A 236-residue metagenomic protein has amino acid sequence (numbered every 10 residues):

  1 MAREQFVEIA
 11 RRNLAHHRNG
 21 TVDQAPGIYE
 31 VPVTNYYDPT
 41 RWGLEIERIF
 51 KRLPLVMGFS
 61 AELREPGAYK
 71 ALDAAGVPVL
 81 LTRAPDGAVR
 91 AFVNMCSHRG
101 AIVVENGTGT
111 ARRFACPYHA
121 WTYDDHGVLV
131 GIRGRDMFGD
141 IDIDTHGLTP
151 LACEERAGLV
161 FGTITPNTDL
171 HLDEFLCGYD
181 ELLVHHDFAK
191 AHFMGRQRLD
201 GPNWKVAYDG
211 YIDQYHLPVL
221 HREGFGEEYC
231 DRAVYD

Functional and structural regions predicted by a protein language model:
M1-N106, A152-E155: N-terminal pre-ligand scaffold of iron-sulfur
I28, T34, S60, G100 (+10 more regions): Generic secondary-structure boundary/loop-capping signal
V33, D38, K51-R52, F59 (+10 more regions): Generic structural "secondary-structure junction" signal
D38-W42, H146, L172, W204: A structural signal for well-ordered alpha-helical scaffolds and beta->alpha junctions
T40-I46, L148-L151, Y179-H186: Intrinsically disordered, low-complexity boundary segments flanking structured domains
E62-P166, L170-C177: Rieske [2Fe-2S] iron-sulfur-binding domain
T82-R83, E154-E155, L159-D236: C-terminal catalytic domain of Rieske-type non-heme iron oxygenases
